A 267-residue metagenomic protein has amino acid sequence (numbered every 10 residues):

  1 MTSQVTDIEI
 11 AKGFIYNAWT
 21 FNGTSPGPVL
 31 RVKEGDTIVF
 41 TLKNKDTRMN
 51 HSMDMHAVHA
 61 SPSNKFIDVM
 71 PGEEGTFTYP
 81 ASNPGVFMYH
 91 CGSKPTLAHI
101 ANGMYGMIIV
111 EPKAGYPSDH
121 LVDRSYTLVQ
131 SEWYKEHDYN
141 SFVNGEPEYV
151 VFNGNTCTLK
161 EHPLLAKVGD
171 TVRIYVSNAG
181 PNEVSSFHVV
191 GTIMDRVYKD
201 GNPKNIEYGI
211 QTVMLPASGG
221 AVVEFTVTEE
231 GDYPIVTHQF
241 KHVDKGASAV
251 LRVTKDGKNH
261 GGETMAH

Functional and structural regions predicted by a protein language model:
T2-H267: Copper-binding active sites and cupredoxin-like electron-transfer domains, recognizing His/Cys-rich ligand loops
